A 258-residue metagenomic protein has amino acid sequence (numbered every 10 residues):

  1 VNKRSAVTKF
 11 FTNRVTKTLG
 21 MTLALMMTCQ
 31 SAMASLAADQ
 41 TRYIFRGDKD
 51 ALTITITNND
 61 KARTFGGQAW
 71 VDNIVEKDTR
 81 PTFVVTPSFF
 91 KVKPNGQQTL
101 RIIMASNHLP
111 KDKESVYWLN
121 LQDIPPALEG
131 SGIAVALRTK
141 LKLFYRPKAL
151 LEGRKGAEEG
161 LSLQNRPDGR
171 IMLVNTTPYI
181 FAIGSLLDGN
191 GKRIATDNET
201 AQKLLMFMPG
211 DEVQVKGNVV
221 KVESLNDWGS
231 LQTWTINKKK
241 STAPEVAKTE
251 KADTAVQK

Functional and structural regions predicted by a protein language model:
K3-G20: Bacterial N-terminal signal peptides that target proteins for export
C29-S31: N-terminal signal peptide c-region/cleavage motif recognized by signal peptidases
A34-T57, G153-L163: Beta-sheet-dominated interaction scaffolds and their linkers
A37, T55-I102: Surface-exposed binding patches on compact interaction domains or structured appendages
L52-N58, I102, Y117-Q122, I171-N175: Buried hydrophobic-core signal for structured, non-transmembrane domains
N59-R63, P125, T176-Y179: Short, acidic/polar linear motifs in exposed loop/turn regions
R80-L109, G191-K221: Intrinsically disordered, low-complexity Pro/Gly/Ser/Thr-rich segments with frequent PxxP/GP/PP motifs and embedded
N107-L150, V220-Q257: Terminal connector regions
